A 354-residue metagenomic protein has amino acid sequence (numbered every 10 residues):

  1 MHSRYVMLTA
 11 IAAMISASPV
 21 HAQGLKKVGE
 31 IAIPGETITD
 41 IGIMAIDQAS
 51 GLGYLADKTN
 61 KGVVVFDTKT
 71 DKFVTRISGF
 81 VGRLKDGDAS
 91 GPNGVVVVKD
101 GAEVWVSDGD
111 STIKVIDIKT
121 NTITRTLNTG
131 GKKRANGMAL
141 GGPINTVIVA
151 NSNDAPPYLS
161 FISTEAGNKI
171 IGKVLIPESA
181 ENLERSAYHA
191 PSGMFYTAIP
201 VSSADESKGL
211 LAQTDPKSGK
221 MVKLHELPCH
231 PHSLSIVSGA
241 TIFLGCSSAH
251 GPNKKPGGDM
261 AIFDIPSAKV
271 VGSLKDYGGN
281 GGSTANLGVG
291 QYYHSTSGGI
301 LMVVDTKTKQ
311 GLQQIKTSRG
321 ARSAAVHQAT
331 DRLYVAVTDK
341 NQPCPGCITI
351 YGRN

Functional and structural regions predicted by a protein language model:
M1-M7: Bacterial N-terminal signal peptides that target proteins for export
L8-S16: Bacterial N-terminal signal peptides
S18-N354: Predominantly soluble domains enriched in secretory-pathway, periplasmic, or organellar proteins
